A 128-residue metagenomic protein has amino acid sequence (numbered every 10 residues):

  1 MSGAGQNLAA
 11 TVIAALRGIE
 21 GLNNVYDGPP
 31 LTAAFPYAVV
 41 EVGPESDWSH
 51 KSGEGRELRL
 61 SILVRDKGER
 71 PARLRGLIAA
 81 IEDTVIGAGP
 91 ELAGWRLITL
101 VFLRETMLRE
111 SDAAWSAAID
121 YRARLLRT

Functional and structural regions predicted by a protein language model:
M1-G28, V42-T128: Charged, amphipathic alpha-helical segments and their flanking helix caps
A33-A34, A113: Short acidic/glycine-enriched loop/turn segments that link adjacent beta-strands
A34-P36, W48-S49: Short acidic/glycine-rich loop or secondary-structure boundary segments that cap or lie
P36-V42: Low-complexity, acidic Ser/Thr/Pro/Gly-rich terminal tails and inter-domain linkers that flank the onset of structured
